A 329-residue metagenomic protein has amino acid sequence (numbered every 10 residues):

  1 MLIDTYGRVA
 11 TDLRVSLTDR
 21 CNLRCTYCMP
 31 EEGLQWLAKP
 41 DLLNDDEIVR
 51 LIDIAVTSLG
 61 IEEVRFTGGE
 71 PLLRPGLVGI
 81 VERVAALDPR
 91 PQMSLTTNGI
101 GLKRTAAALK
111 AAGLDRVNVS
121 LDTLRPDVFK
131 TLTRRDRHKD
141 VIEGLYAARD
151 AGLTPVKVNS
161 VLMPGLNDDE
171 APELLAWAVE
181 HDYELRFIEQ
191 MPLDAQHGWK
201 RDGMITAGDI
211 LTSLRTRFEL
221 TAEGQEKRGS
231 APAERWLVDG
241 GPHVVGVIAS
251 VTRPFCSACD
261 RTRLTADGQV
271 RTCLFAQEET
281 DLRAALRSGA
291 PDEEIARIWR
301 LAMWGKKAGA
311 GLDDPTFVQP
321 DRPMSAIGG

Functional and structural regions predicted by a protein language model:
M1-L13, A176-E180, F187-G329: Auxiliary Fe-S-binding modules of radical SAM enzymes
T5-D46: Canonical Radical SAM [4Fe-4S] cluster-binding loop centered on the CxxxCxxC motif and its immediate flanking residues
T18-R20, A112, T265: A short, compositionally biased micro-patch
D19-C21, M29-E32, L121-T123, E189 (+1 more regions): Short, small-residue-rich loop/turn micro-motifs
L23, P126-D127, P254, T280: Glycine-centered loop/turn positions within well-structured domains that cap or flank conserved ligand/cofactor-binding
R24, C28, R74, D127 (+3 more regions): Residues that scaffold the ATP/ADP-binding catalytic core of kinase and kinase-like folds
G33-A38, K103, R125-L132, D194-G198 (+1 more regions): A short acidic, helix-capping loop that chelates divalent metal ions and anchors anionic groups
L42, I48-R65, E70, R74-I188: Radical SAM/AdoMet-radical enzyme domain recognition
